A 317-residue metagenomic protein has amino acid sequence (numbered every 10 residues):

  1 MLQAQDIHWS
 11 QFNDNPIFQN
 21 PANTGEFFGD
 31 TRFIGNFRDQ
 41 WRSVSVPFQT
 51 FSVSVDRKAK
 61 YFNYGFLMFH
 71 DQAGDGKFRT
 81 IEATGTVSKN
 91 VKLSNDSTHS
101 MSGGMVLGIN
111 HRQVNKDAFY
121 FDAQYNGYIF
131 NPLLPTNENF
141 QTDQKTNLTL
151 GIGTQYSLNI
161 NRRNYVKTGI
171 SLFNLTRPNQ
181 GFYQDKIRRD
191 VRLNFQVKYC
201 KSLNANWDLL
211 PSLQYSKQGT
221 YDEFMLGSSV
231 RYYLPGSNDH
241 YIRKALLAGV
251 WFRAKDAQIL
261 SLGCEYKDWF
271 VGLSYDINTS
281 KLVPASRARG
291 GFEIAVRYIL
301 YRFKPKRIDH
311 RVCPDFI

Functional and structural regions predicted by a protein language model:
Q5-I317: Subset of outer-membrane beta-barrel
